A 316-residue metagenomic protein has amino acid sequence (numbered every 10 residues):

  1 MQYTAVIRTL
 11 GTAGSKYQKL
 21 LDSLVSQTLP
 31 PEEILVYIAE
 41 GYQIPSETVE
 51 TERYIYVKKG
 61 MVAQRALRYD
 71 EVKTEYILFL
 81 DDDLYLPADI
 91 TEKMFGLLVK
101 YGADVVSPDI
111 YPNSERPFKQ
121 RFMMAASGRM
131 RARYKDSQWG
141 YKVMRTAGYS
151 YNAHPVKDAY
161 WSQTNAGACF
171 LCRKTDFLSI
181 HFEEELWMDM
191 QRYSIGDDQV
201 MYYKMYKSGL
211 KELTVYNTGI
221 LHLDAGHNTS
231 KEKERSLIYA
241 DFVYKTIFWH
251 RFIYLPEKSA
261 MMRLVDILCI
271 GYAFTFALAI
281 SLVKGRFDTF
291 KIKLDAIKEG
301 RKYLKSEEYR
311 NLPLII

Functional and structural regions predicted by a protein language model:
M1-S26: N-proximal low-complexity "stem/linker" segments adjacent to membrane-targeting elements
Y56-V72: Glycine-rich, basic loop-to-helix element that forms the pyrophosphate-binding segment of sugar-nucleotide handling
I77: Short aromatic/hydrophobic "clamp" motif used to bind/position activated sugar donors
T91-D136: Conserved donor NDP-sugar-binding/catalytic core segment of glycosyltransferases
A126-S162: Short, flexible, basic/aromatic active-site loop/helix in glycosyltransferases
N165-C169, M188-Y203: Acidic donor-binding loop at a coil-to-helix junction in glycosyltransferase catalytic cores that engages
L178, Y193, Q199-L221: Catalytic donor-sugar/metal-binding loop of nucleotide-sugar-dependent glycosyltransferases
K211-G285: Active-site-adjacent helix/loop segment of glycosyltransferases that harbors family-specific signature motifs
